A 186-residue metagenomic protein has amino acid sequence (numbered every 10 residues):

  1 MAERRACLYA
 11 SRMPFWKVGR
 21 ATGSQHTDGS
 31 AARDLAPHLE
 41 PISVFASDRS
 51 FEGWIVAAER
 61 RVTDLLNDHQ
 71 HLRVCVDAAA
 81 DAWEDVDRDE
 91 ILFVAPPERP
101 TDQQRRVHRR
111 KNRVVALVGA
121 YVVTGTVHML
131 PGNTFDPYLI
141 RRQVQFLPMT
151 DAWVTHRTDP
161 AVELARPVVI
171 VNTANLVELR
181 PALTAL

Functional and structural regions predicted by a protein language model:
A2-R5: Extreme N-terminal basic, low-complexity initiation segments that serve as generic localization/processing leaders
C7-L8, R12-L186: Conserved RNA-binding domains used in RNP assembly and mRNA/RNA metabolism
